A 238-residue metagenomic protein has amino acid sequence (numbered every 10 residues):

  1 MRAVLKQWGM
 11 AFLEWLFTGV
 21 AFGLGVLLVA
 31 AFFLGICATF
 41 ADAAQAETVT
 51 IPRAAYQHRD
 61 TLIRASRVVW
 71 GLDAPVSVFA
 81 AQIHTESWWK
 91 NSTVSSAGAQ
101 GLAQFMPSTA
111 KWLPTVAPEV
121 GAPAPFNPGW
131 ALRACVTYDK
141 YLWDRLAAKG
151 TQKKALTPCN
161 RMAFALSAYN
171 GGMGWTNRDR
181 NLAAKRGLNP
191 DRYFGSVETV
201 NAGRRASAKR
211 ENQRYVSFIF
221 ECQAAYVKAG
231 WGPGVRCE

Functional and structural regions predicted by a protein language model:
A3-Q7, F12-V29, F33-Q57, T61 (+1 more regions): Non-catalytic cell-wall polysaccharide-engagement segments
L62, S77-V78: N-terminal carbohydrate-binding/catalytic regions of secreted carbohydrate-active enzymes
S66-V76: Short, charged helix-capping/linker segments at alpha-helix termini
A74-P75, V94-A97, L102, K153-P158: Short, surface-exposed helix-loop/turn micro-motifs enriched in polar/charged residues
F79-I83, A165-L166: Short alpha-helical scaffolding segments that buttress acidic/His motifs in well-ordered protein cores
H84-T109, G172, I219, Q223: Cell-wall polysaccharide-cleaving catalytic domain and substrate-binding groove, primarily in peptidoglycan/chitin
